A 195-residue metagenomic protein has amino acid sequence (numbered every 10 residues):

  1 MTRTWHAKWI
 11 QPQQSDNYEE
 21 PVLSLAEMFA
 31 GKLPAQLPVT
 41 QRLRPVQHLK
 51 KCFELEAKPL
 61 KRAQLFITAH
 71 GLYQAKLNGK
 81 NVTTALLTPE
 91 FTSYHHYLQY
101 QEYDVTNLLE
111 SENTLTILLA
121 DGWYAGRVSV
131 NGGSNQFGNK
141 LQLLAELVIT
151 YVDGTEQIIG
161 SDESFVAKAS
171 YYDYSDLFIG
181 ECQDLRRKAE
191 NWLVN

Functional and structural regions predicted by a protein language model:
M1-K61, T68: Solvent-exposed, flexible loop/coil segments flanking beta-strands in beta-rich domains
W9, W192-N195: Signature tryptophan residues that serve as conserved aromatic anchors
V39, R44-R186, L193: Accessory beta-strand-rich segments of carbohydrate-active enzymes
